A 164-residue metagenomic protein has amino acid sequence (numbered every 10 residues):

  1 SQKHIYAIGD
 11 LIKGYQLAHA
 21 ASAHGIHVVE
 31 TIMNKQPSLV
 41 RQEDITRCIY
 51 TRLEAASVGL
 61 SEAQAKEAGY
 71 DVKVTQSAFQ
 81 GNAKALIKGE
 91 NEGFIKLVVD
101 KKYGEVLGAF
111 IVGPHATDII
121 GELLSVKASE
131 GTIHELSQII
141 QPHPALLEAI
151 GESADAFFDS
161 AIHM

Functional and structural regions predicted by a protein language model:
S1, I45, N91-G93: A generic structural signal for well-ordered coil/turn residues at beta-strand boundaries that shape enzyme active-site
S1-N34: FAD-site-proximal beta/loop scaffold in flavoenzymes
Q2, R41-E43, K101-K102: Short, flexible turn/loop "capping" segments at secondary-structure junctions
G9-K13, T46, Q138: Short amphipathic alpha-helical segments at helix-loop
A20-H24, R41, H115, A128: Short acidic-hydrophobic sequence patches enriched in Asp/Glu that either
A23-I26, E30, R47, L60-E67: Internal, well-ordered alpha-helical scaffold/interface segments that support domain packing or protein-protein contacts
T31-V58, P142: Active-site-proximal substrate-binding core of FAD-dependent oxidoreductases
Y50-M164: Flexible, glycine-rich terminal cap/loop adjacent to redox cofactors in electron-transfer oxidoreductases
